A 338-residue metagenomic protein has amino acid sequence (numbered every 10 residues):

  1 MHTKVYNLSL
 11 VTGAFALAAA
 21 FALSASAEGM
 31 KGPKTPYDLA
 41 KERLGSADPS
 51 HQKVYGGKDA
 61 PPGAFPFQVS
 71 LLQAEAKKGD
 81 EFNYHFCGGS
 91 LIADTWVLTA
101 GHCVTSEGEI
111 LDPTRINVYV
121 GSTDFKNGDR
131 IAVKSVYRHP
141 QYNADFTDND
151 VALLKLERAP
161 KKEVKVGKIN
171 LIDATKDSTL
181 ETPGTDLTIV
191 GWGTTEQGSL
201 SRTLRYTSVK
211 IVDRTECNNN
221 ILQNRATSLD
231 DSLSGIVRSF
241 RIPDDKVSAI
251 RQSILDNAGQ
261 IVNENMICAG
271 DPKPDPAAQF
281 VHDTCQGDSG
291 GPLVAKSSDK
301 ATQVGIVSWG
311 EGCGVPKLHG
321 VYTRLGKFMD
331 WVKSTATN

Functional and structural regions predicted by a protein language model:
H2-L98, S106-L111, I116-N117, L229-I261 (+3 more regions): Protease-domain processing segments flanking chymotrypsin-fold serine proteases, especially trypsin-like
L39, L71-A74, V97-A100, V104-A144 (+5 more regions): Conserved H-D interstitial segment of serine endopeptidase catalytic domains
Y55, I116-K162, I172-K176, P183 (+3 more regions): Conserved catalytic-core segment of clan PA serine endopeptidases
D59-A64, L91-I92, I110-D112, D124-R130 (+5 more regions): Extracellular/periplasmic catalytic domains that process cell-envelope and extracellular macromolecules
F65-F67, C87, T114, A132 (+7 more regions): Residues that flank catalytic or metal-binding motifs in active/ligand-binding sites
V69, G89, T95-V97, V118 (+6 more regions): Structural signal for hydrophobic/aromatic residues that build the beta-strand cores of folded beta-sheet domains
S70-A74, R205-N338: Extracellular trypsin-like serine protease catalytic domains
W96-G101, L180-T195, V294-G312: Active-site-proximal beta-strands of protease catalytic cores
